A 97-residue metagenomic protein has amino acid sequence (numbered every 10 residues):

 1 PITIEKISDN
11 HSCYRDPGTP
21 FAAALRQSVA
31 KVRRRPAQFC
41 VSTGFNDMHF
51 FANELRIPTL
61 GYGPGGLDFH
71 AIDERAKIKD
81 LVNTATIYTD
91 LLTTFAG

Functional and structural regions predicted by a protein language model:
P1-G97: Metal-dependent amide/peptide-bond hydrolase catalytic core, centered on the "pita-bread" metallohydrolase fold
